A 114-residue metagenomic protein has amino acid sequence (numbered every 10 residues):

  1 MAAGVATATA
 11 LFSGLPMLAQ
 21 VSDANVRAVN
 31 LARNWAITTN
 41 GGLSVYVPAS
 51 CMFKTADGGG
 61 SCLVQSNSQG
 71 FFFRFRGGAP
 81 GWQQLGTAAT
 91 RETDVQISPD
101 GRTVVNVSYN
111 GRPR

Functional and structural regions predicted by a protein language model:
M1-G4: Bacterial N-terminal signal peptides that target proteins for export
A6-T7, M17: Cleavable N-terminal signal peptides
A8, V21, C62-V64: Residues embedded in well-ordered secondary-structure elements
L18-D57: Short, non-transmembrane alpha-helical segments in secretory-pathway proteins
P48-Q96: Exposed beta-strand-loop-beta-strand "reactive/processing" segments of non-cytosolic proteins
A88-R114: A short, surface-exposed interaction/processing loop segment used at functional sites
